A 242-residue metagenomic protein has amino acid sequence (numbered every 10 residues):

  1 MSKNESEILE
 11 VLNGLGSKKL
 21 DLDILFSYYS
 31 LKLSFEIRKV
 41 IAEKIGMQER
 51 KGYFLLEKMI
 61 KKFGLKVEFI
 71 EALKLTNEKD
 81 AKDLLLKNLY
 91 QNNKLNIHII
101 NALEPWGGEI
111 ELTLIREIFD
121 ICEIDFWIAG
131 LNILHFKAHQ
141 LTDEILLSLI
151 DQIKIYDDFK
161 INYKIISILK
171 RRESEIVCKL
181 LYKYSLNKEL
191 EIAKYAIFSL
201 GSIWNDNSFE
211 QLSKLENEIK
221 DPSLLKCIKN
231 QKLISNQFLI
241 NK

Functional and structural regions predicted by a protein language model:
S2-S17, F26-L31, F35-R50, F54-K61 (+9 more regions): Structural detector for internal amphipathic alpha-helices that build alpha-solenoid repeat scaffolds
L20-L22: N-terminal "mature head" segments of proteins
L56-E57, L86, T113-I118, I145-D151 (+3 more regions): Alpha-helical repeat scaffolds
